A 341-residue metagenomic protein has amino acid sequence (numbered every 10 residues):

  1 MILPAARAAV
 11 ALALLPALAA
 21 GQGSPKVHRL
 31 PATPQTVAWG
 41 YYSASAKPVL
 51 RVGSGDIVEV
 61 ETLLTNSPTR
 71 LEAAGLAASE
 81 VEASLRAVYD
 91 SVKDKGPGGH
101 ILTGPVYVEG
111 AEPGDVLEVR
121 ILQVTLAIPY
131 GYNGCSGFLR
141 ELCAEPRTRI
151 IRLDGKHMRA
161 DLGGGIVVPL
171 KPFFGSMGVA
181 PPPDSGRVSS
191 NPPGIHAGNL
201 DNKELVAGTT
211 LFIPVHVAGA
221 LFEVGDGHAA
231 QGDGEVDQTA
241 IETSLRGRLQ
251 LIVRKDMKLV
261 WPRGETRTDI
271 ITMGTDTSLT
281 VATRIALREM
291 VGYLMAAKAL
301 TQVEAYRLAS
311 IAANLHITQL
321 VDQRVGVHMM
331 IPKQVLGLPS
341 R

Functional and structural regions predicted by a protein language model:
R7-A19: Bacterial N-terminal signal peptides
R29-K95: N-terminal, Lys/Arg-enriched amphipathic/low-complexity engagement segments that precede the first folded domain
T33-S43, K95-T103, V188-H196, M290: Short, structured beta-strand/loop micro-motifs enriched in basic residues and often containing a Trp
V60, V116-V119, I213: A generic structural signal for residues embedded in beta-strands
T65-A78, V124-G134, G219-A229, T318-V321: Short, Lys/Arg- and Gly-enriched loop/turn segments at beta-strand edges
H100-I101, Y107, L122-V206: Intrinsically disordered, low-complexity linker/loop segments enriched in Gly/Pro and charged/polar residues
P172-T280: Conserved mixed alpha/beta catalytic, RNA-binding, or beta-rich assembly cores of soluble enzyme, regulatory
